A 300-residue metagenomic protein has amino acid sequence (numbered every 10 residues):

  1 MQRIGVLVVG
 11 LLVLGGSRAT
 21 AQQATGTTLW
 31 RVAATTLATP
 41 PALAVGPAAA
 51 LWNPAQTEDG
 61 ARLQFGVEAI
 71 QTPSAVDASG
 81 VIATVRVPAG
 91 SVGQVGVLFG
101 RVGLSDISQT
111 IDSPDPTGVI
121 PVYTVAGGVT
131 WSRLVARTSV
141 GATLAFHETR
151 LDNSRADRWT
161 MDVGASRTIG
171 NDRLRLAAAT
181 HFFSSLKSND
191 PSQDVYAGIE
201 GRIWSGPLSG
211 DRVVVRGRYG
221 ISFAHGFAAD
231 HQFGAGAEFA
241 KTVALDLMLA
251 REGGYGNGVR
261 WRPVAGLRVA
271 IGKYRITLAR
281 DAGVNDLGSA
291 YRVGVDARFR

Functional and structural regions predicted by a protein language model:
A19-Q94, V295-A297: N-terminal, post-signal peptide beta-strand-biased segments of exported outer-membrane/organellar beta-barrel and other
A44-P47, A177-T180, K187-R300: Outer membrane beta-barrel transmembrane domains
A48, A55-E58, T84-P88, G128-L134 (+7 more regions): Transmembrane beta-barrel domains of outer membrane proteins
Q56-R62, A89-Q94, L134-R137, T168-L174 (+3 more regions): Short loop/turn motifs that connect adjacent beta-strands in outer-membrane beta-barrel proteins
I70, D112-T117, H147-L151, F183-L186 (+2 more regions): Extracellular loop and loop/strand-boundary signature of outer-membrane beta-barrel proteins
A78-G80, T124-A126, R158-T160, D194 (+3 more regions): Transmembrane beta-barrel architecture of outer-membrane proteins
G93-V95, G103-V122, D152-S154, K187-D190 (+1 more regions): Flexible, solvent-exposed loop segments that connect beta-strands
G118-T168: Hydrophobic alpha-helical segments and helix pairs
